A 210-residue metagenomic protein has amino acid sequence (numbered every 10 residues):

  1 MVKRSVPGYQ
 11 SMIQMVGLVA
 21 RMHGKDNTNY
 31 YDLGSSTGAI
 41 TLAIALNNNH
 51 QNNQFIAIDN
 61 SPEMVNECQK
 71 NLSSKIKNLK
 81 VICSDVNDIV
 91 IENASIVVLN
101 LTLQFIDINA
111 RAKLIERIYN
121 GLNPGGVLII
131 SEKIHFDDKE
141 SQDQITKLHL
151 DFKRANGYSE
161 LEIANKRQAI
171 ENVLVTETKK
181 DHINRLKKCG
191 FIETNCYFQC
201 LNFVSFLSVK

Functional and structural regions predicted by a protein language model:
G8-D26: Conserved alpha-helix/loop element of class I SAM-dependent methyltransferases that forms part of the SAM/SAH-binding
N27-S36: Conserved class I S-adenosyl-L-methionine
Y31, I40-N87: Class I SAM-dependent methyltransferase SAM/SAH-binding core
V98: A conserved beta-strand element that flanks and buttresses the S-adenosyl-L-methionine
A112-P124: A short glycine-rich, Lys/Arg-flanked "PGG" loop and its adjoining helix->strand segment in the class I
G125-K133: Conserved beta-strand signature within the Rossmann-like core of class I S-adenosyl-L-methionine
K133-K187: C-terminal alpha-helical "lid/dimerization" subdomain adjacent to the S-adenosyl-L-methionine
C189-K210: Core SAM-dependent methyltransferase catalytic element
